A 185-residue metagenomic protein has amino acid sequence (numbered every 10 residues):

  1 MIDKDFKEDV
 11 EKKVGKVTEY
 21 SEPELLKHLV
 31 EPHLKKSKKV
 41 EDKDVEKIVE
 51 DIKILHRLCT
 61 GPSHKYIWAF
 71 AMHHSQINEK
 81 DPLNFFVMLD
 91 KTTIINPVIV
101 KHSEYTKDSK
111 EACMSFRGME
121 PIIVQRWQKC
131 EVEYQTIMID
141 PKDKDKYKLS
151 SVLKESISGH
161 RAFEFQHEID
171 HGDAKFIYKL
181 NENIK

Functional and structural regions predicted by a protein language model:
M1-K185: Positively charged
